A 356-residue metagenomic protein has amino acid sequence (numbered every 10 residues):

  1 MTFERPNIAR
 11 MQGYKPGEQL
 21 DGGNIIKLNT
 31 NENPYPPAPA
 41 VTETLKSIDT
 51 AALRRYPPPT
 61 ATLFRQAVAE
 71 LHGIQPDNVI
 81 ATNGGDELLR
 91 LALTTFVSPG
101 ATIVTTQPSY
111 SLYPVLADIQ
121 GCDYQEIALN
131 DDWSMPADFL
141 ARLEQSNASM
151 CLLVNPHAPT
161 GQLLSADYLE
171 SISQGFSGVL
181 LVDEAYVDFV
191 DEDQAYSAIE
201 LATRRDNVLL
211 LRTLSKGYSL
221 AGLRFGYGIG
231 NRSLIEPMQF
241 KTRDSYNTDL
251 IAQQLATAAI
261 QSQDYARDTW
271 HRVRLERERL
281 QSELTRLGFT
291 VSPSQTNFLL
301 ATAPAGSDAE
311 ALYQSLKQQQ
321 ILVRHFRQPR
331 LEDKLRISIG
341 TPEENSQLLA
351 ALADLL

Functional and structural regions predicted by a protein language model:
M1-R55: N-terminal "arm"/small-domain region of PLP-dependent enzymes with the aminotransferase-like
T62-T102: Phosphate-binding glycine-rich loop
T95-L116, N130: Conserved PLP-anchoring active-site segment centered on the Schiff-base-forming lysine
Q107, Q125-D131, R327: Short beta->alpha connector loops at strand-helix junctions that form conserved, small/polar/Pro-enriched
Q125, D131-V190: Active-site phosphate-binding strand-loop segment of PLP-dependent enzymes
N207-S292: PLP-dependent aminotransferase class I/II
R274, R286-Q319, L335: Conserved PLP-binding catalytic core of the aspartate aminotransferase-like
S315-Q319, R324, Q328-L356: PLP-dependent enzyme catalytic core of the Aspartate aminotransferase-like
